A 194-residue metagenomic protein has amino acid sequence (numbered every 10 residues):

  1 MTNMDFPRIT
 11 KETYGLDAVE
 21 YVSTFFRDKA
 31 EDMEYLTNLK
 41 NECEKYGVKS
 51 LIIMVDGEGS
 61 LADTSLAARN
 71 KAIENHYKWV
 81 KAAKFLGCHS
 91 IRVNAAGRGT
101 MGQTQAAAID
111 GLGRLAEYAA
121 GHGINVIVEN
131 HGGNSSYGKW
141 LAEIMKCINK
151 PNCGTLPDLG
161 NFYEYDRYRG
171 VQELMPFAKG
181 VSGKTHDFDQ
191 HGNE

Functional and structural regions predicted by a protein language model:
M1-F85, Q103, G113, A120 (+5 more regions): N-terminal pre-domain/capping segments
A18-V19, I109-E194: Acidic/histidine-rich catalytic cores of soluble enzymes
S23-F25, D56-G59, R92-G99, G132-N134 (+2 more regions): Active-site-proximal loop/turn and secondary-structure-junction residues that shape catalytic pockets, frequently
L36-T37, R69-N70, R98, I109 (+1 more regions): Alpha-helix boundary/capping detector
S50-I52, R92, V128, P157: Hydrophobic residues in well-ordered beta-strands that form the structural core
V80-Q103, H122-S135: Active-site groove signature of glycoside hydrolases
